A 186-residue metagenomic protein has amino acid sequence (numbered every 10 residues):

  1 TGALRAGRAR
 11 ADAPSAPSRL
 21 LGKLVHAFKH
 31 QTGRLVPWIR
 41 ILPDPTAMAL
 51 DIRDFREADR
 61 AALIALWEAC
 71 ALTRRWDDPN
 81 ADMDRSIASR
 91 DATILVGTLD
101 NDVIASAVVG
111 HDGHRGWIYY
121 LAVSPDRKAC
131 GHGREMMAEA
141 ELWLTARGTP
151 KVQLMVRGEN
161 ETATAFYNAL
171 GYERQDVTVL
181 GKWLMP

Functional and structural regions predicted by a protein language model:
T1-P17: Extreme N-terminal basic, low-complexity initiation segments that serve as generic localization/processing leaders
A13, V25-A27, Q31: Short hydrophobic alpha-helical segments enriched in small aliphatic residues
R19-G22: Low-complexity, intrinsically disordered segments with a bias for serine/threonine
L50, D54-Y120, S124, M137-E139 (+4 more regions): Acetyl-CoA-dependent GNAT
P125, L154-A163, G181-M185: Conserved beta-strand-loop-alpha-helix junction that forms the acyl-donor binding cleft
A129-L142, A165, A169: Conserved acetyl-CoA-binding loop-helix of GNAT-fold acetyltransferases
L144-V156: Conserved GNAT acetyl-CoA-binding A-motif
